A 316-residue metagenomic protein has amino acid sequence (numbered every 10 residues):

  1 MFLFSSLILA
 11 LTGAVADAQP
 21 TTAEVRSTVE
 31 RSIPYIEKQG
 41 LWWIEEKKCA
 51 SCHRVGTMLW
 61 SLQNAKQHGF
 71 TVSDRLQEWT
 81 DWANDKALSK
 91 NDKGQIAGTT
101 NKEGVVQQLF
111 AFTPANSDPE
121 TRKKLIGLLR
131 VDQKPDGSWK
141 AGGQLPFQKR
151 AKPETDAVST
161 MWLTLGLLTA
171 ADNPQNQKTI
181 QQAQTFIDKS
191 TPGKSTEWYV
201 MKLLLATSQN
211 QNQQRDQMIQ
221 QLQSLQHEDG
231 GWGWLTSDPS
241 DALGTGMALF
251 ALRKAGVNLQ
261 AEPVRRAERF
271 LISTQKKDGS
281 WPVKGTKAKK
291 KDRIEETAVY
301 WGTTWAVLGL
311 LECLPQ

Functional and structural regions predicted by a protein language model:
M1-T12: Bacterial N-terminal signal peptides
G13-Q316: Preference for long, amphipathic alpha-helical scaffolds in soluble/luminal domains and all-alpha bundles
